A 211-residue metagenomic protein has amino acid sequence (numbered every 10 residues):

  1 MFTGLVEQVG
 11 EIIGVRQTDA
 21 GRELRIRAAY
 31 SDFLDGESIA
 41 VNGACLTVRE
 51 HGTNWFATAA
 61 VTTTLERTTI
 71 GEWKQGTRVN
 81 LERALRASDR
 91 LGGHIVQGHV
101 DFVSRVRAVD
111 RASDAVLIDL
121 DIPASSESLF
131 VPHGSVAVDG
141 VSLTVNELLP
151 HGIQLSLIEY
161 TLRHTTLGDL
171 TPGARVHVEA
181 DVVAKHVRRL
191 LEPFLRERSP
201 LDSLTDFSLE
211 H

Functional and structural regions predicted by a protein language model:
M1-H211: Conserved loop->alpha-helix
